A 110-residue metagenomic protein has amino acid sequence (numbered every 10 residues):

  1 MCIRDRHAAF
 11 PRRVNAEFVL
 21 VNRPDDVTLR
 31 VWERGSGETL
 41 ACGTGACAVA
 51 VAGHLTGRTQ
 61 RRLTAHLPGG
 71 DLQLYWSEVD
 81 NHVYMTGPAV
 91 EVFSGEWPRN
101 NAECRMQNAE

Functional and structural regions predicted by a protein language model:
M1-D5, M106: Conserved small/polar residues in nucleotide/adenosyl-binding loops
R4-L40, A50-N101: Active-site proximal loop and beta-alpha junction motif in alpha/beta enzyme cores
C47: Catalytic, metal-anchored helix/loop core of enzyme active sites in primary metabolism
N101-E110: Arg/Gly-rich low-complexity intrinsically disordered repeat tracts
